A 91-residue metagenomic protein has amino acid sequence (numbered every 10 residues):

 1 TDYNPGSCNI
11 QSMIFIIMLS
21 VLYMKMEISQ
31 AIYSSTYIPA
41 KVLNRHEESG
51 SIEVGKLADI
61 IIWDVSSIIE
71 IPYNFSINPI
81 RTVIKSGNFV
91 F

Functional and structural regions predicted by a protein language model:
T1-W63: His/Asp/Glu-enriched, well-ordered alpha-helical/loop segment that forms or immediately abuts the divalent-metal
S35-Y37, L57-F91: C-terminal cap of metal-dependent C-N hydrolases
